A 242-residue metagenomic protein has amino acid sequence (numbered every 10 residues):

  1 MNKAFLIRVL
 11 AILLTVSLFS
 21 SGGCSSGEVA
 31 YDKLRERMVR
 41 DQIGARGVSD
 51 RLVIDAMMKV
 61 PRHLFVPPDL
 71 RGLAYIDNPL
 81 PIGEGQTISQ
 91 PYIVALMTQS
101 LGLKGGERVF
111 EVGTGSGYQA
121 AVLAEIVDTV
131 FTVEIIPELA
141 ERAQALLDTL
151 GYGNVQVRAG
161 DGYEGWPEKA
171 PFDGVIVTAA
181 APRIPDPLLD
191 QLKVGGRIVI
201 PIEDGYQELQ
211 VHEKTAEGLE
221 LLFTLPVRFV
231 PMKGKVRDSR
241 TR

Functional and structural regions predicted by a protein language model:
M1-L10: Bacterial N-terminal signal peptides that target proteins for export
V9-S21: Bacterial N-terminal signal peptides
L18, G23-D69, E203: N-terminal auxiliary segments of SAM/dcSAM-dependent transferases
R40, D77, I88-E107: Conserved alpha-helix/loop element of class I SAM-dependent methyltransferases that forms part of the SAM/SAH-binding
D41-R46, A56, V60-H63, S100 (+4 more regions): Structured segments of extracytoplasmic/periplasmic soluble domains in secreted or envelope-associated proteins
F65-I82, T87: Short, surface-exposed glycine/acidic/tryptophan-bearing loops
G102-L219: Conserved nucleotide-cofactor-binding alpha/beta core module
E203-R242: Active-site capping/gating segments
